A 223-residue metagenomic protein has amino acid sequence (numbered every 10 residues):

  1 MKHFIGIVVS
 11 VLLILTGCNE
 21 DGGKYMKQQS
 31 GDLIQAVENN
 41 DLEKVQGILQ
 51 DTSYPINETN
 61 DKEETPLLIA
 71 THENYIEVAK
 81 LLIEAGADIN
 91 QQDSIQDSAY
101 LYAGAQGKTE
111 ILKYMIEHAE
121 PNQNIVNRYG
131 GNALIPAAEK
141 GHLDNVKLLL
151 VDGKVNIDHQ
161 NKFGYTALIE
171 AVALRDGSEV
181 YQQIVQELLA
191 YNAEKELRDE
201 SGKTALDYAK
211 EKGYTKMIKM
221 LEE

Functional and structural regions predicted by a protein language model:
L15-G17: C-terminal motif of bacterial Sec signal peptides marking the signal peptidase cleavage site
N19-D21: Bacterial signal peptide processing site
Q35-N40, I69-Y75, Y102-K108, P136-H142 (+2 more regions): Ankyrin repeat A-helix N-terminal signature
K44, E77-V78, E110-I111, D144-N145 (+3 more regions): Conserved ankyrin/ankyrin-like repeat signature
L49-Y54, K80-D88, K113-N122, K147-N156 (+2 more regions): Ankyrin repeat domain, specifically the short helix-to-loop turn at the C-terminus of the second helix of each repeat
I56-T59, I89-Q92, Q123-V126, I157-Q160 (+1 more regions): Ankyrin repeat boundary signal
K195-E223: Leucine-rich solenoid repeat scaffolds
